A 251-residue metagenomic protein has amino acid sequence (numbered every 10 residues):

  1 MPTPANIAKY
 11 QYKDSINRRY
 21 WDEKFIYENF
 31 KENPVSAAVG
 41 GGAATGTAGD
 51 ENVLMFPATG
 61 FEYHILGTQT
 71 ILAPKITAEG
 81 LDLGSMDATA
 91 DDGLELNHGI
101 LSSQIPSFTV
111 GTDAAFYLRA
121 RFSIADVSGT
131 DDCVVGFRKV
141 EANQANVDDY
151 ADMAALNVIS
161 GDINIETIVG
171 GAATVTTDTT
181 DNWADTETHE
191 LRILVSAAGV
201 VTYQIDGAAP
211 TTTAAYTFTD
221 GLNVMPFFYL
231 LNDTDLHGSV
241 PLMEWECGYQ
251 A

Functional and structural regions predicted by a protein language model:
A5-H64: Extracellular carbohydrate-recognition regions
A8-D14, T217-A251: Ligand-recognition surfaces built from glycine- and aromatic
L83-I163: Secretory/extracellular carbohydrate-interaction modules and structurally similar beta-sandwich "look-alikes"
G111-D113, V158, A184-T186, S196 (+2 more regions): Surface-exposed coil/turn segments at beta-strand junctions on protein surfaces, enriched
L118-A120, T186-S196, V201-Y203: Short tryptophan-centered beta-strand motifs in secreted/extracellular beta-sheet-rich domains of glycan-recognition
T167, Y203-I205: Conserved aromatic beta-strand anchor motif in extracellular beta-sandwich/beta-rich domains
T167-E190: Short, aromatic/His-centered strand-loop micro-motif at the edge of beta-sheets
D178, A198, I205-M225: Short, solvent-exposed beta-strand-to-loop segments that form ligand-recognition rims of beta-rich domains
